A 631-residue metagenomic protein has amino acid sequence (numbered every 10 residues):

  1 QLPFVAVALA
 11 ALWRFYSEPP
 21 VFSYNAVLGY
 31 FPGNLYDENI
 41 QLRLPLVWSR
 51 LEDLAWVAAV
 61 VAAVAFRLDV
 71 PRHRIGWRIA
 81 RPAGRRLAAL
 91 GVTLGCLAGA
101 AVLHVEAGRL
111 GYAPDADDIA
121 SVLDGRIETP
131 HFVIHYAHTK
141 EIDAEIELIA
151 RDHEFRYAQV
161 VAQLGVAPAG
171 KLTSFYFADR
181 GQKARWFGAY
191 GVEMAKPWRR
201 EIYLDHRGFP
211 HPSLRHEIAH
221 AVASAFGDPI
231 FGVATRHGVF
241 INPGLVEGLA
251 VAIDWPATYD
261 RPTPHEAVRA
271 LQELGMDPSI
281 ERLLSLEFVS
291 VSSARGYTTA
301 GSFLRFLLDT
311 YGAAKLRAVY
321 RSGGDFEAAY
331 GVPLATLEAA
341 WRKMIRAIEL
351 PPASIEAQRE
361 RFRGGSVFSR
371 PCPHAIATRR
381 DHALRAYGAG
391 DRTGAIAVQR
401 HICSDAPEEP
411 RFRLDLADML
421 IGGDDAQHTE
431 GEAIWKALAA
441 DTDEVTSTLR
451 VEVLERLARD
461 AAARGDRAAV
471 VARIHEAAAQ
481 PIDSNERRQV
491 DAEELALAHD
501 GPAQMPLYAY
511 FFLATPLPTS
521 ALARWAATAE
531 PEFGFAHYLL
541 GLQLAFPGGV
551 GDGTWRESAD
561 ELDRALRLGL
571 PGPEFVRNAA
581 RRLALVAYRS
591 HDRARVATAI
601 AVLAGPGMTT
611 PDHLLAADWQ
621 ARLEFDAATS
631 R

Functional and structural regions predicted by a protein language model:
Q1, S49-L68: Hydrophobic cores of alpha-helical transmembrane segments in multi-pass inner/ER membrane proteins, independent
Q1-L2, F66-A80: Cytoplasmic membrane-interface regions of multi-pass membrane proteins
F4-A8, D37, A189-H206, P212-R215 (+3 more regions): Acidic/His/Gly-enriched intrinsically disordered linker/tail segments that often contain short helix/coil "MoRF-like"
V5-L54, V70-I75, R86, V92-E106 (+6 more regions): Beta/coil-rich, acidic/histidine-enriched accessory regions frequently appended to metallopeptidases
C96-V122: Hydrophobic alpha-helical transmembrane segments in integral membrane proteins
H104-P114, P130, H138-F175, Q182 (+7 more regions): Zn2+-dependent metallopeptidase catalytic core
P130-H138, E201-L204: Short, aliphatic-rich beta-strand segments
A167-W186, R236-G244, A250: Acidic helix-start/capping segments at beta-turn-to-alpha-helix junctions
